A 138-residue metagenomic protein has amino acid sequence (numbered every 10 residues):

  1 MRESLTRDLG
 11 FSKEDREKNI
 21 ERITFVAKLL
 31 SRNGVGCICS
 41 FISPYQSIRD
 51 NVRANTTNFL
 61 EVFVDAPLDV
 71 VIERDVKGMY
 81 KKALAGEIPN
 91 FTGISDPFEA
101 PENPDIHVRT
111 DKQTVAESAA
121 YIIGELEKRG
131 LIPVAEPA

Functional and structural regions predicted by a protein language model:
R2-D15, A27-L84, N90: ATP-dependent NMP and nucleoside kinases share a basic, alpha-helical "lid"
S12-I20, K112: Flexible, glycine- and charge-enriched loops at secondary-structure boundaries
N19-L29, S95: Conserved alpha-helical scaffold flanking the Walker A/P-loop in AAA+ ATPase domains
A27, I122, L126: Hydrophobic "lid"/C-terminal helical patch of Rossmann-like NAD(P)-dependent dehydrogenase/epimerase domains
L29-R32, K128, I132: Conserved amphipathic alpha-helical interaction elements at protein-protein interfaces in regulatory, energy-coupling
D65-L68, I72-A120, R129-A138: Small-molecule kinase domains that catalyze NTP-dependent phosphoryl transfer to phosphate-bearing small molecules
